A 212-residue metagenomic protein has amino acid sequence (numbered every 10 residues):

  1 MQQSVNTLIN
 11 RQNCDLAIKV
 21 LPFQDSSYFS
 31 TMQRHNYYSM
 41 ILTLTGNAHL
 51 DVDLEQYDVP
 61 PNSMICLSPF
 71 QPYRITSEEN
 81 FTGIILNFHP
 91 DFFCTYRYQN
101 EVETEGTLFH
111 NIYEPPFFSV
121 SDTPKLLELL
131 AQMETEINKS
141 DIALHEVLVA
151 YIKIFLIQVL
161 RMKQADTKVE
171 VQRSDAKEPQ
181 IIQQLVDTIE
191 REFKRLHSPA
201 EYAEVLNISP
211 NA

Functional and structural regions predicted by a protein language model:
M1-P60: Generic protein-terminus/edge-of-domain signal
Q2-D15, E78-T135, R161, A165: A hydrophobic/aromatic-rich effector-binding and dimerization subdomain of bacterial HTH-type transcriptional regulators
L44, L127-N138, V186, E190-F193: Regular secondary-structure segments
H49-D51, L67, P72-E78: Short beta-strand His + acidic residue motifs that chelate non-heme Fe in jelly-roll/DSBH and cupin folds
V59-P72, N87-F88: Conserved metal-binding segment of the jelly-roll/cupin
S140-V147, V159-D187, R191-L206: Short, Lys/Arg-enriched, Trp-marked, Pro/Gly-tolerant hinge/linker segments that flank
A212: Residues in the helix-turn-helix
